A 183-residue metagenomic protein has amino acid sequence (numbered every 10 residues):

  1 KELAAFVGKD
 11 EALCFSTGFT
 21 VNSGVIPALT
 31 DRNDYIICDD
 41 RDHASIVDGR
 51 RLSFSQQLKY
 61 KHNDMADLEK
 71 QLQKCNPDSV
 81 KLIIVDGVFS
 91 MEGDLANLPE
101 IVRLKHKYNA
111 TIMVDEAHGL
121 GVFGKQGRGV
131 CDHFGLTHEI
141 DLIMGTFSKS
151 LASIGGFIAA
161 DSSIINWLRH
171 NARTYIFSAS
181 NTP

Functional and structural regions predicted by a protein language model:
K1-G24: Short loop-beta-helix segment that forms the pyridoxal 5′-phosphate
V25-A44: Conserved PLP-anchoring active-site segment centered on the Schiff-base-forming lysine
R32, L52-F54, Y108, E139: Short, structured coil segments at secondary-structure junctions
R41, V88, A117-H118: Conserved Walker B
A44, M91, L120-G121: Catalytic P-loop NTPase motifs of RecA-like helicase/translocase cores
L58, H62-V114: Active-site phosphate-binding strand-loop segment of PLP-dependent enzymes
Y108-T111, H118, F123-P183: Active-site C-terminal subdomain of aminotransferase-like
